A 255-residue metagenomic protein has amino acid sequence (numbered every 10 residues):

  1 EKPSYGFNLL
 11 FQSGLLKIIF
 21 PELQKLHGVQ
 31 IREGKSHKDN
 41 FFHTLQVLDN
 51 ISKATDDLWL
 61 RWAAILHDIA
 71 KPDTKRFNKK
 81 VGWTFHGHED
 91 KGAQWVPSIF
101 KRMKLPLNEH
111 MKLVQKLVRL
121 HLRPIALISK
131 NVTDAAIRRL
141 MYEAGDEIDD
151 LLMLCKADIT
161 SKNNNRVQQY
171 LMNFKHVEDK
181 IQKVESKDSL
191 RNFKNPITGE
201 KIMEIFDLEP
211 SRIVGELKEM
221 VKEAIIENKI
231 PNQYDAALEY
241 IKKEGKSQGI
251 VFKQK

Functional and structural regions predicted by a protein language model:
E1-W62, I69-G87, K91-E109, T198 (+6 more regions): Glycine- and charge-enriched loop/helix tracts that form the active or gating conduit in phosphate/cation-handling
L9-L10, V47, G92, V118 (+3 more regions): A residue-level signal for conserved active-site and pocket-lining positions in enzyme catalytic cores
L16-P21, E33, H67-I69, L122 (+4 more regions): Short hydrophobic/aromatic-rich motifs at helix boundaries and adjacent loops
I19-K25, V81, A136, S186-S189 (+1 more regions): Glycine-rich, flexible loop/turn motifs
V29-K38, L48-D49, L105-Q168: Histidine/acidic-rich helix-loop-helix segments that form or flank divalent-metal centers in metalloenzyme catalytic
S52, D56, I65, A70 (+12 more regions): Hydrophobic alpha-helix feature that most strongly marks membrane-spanning transmembrane helices and their immediate
A64-H67, D90, Q94, S98 (+8 more regions): Feature representing long, continuous alpha-helical segments
S98-I99, S161-K255: Charged substrate- and nucleic-acid-binding regions of tRNA-handling and nucleotidyl-transfer enzymes, centered on
